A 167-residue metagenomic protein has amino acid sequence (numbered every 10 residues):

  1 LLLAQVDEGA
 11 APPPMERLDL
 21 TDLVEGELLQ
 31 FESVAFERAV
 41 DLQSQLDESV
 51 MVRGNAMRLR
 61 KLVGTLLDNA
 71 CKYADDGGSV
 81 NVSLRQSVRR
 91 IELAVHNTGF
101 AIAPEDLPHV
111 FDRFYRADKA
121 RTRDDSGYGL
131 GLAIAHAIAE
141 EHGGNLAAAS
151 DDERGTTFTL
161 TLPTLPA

Functional and structural regions predicted by a protein language model:
P14-L29: A conserved beta-strand-to-alpha-helix junction within the catalytic ATP-binding
P14-R17, F36, D41-M51: Conserved catalytic submotifs in the C-terminal HATPase_c
A70-C71: Short helix-loop "hinge" at the ATP-lid/N-box region of the Bergerat-fold HATPase_c
G77-R89: Short beta-strand/loop element within the Bergerat-fold HATPase_c
I102-R116: Short conserved segment of the HATPase_c
G131, A135: Short alpha-helical Gxxx[C/S/T] motif in the catalytic ATP-binding
G143-G144: Conserved glycine-rich
